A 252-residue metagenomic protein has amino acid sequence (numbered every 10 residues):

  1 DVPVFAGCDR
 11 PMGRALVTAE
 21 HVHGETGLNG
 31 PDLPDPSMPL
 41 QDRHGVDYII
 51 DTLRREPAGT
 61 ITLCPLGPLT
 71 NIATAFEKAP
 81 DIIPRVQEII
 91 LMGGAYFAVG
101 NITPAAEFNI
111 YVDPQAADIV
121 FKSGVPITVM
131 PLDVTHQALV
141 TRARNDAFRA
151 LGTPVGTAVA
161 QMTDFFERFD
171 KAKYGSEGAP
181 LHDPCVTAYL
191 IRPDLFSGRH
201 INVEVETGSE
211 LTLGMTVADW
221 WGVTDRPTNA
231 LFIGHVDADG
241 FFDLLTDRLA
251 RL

Functional and structural regions predicted by a protein language model:
D1, D9, R54-A58, E77-D81 (+6 more regions): Generic secondary-structure signature for well-ordered alpha-helical cores
D1-E56, T228-N229, I233-V236, T246-A250: Metal-dependent C-N hydrolase catalytic cores
V4, V120, T187: A residue-level signal for conserved active-site and pocket-lining positions in enzyme catalytic cores
A6, L66, M92-G93, T207 (+1 more regions): Short glycine-rich loop/turn motifs that provide flexible caps or phosphate-binding loops at active sites
C8, T18, G24-G27, P36 (+7 more regions): Glycine-rich, flexible loop/turn motifs
A15, T26, P31-Q137, R142: Active-site histidine-anchored catalytic micro-motif
T18-H23, E88-I90, G156-A160: Short hydrophobic/aromatic-rich motifs at helix boundaries and adjacent loops
Y111-Q115, M130-L252: Conformational coupling and interaction surfaces
